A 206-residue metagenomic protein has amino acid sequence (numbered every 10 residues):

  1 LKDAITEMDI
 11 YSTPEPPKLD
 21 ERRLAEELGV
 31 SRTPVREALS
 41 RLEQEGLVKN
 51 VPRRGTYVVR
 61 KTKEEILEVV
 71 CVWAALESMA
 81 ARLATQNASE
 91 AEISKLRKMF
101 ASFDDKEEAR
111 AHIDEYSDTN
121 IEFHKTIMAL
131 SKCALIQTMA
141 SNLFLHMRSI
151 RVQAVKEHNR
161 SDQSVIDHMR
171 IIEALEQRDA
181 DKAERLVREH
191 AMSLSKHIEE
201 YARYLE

Functional and structural regions predicted by a protein language model:
L1-R82, Q86, R203-E206: Short linear motifs at protein or domain termini
L67-C71, E176, E184, R188: Short amphipathic alpha-helical segments with heptad-repeat character
V72, L76-A84, F103, M147-I150 (+1 more regions): Alpha-helical linker/hinge and terminal dimerization helices associated with HTH transcriptional regulators
E90-Q153, I166-E173, K182-S193: Conserved amphipathic alpha-helical segments that form helical-bundle/coiled-coil interaction surfaces
N159-S161: Active-site loop of classical SDR/Rossmann-like NAD(P)-dependent oxidoreductases, centered on the catalytic Tyr-X3-Lys
M192-E206: Short, charge-rich amphipathic alpha-helical segments embedded in non-transmembrane helical bundles/solenoids
